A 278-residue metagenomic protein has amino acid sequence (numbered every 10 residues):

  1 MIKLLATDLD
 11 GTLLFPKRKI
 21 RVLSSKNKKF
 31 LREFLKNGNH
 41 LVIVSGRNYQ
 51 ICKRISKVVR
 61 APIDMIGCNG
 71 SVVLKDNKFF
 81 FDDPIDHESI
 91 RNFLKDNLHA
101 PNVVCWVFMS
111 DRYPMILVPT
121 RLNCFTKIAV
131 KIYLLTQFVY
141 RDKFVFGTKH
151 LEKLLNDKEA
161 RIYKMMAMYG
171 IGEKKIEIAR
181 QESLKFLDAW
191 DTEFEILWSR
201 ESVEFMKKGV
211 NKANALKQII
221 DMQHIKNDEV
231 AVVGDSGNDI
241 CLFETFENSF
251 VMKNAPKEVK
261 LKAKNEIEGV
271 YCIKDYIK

Functional and structural regions predicted by a protein language model:
M1-L4, L13, R21-S24, S202-K278: Mg2+-dependent phosphoryl-transfer enzymes with acidic/Ser/Thr/Gly-rich catalytic loops
L9, G70, G234-S236: Active-site metal-binding loops of divalent metal-dependent hydrolases
L9-P16: Generic N-terminal amphipathic, Lys/Arg-enriched alpha-helix
S25-K131: Active-site phosphate-binding/coordination module
F34, N69, M165, L216 (+1 more regions): Residue-level signal for inorganic ion chemistry
C52-S56, S183, L242, V259: Hydrophobic packing residues within well-ordered alpha-helices of enzyme cores
V59-A61, N69, W190, T245-F246 (+1 more regions): Short, structured coil segments at secondary-structure junctions
S110-A231, N254: Conserved acidic, metal-coordinating active-site core of Asp-based, Mg2+-dependent phosphoryl-transfer enzymes
